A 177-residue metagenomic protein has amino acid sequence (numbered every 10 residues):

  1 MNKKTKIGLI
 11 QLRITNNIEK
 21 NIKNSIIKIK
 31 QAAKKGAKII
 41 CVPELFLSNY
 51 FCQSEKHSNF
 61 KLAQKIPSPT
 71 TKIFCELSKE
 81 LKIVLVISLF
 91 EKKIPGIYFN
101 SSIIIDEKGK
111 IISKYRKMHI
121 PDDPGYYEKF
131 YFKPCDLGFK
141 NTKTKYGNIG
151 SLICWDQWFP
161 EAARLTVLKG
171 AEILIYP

Functional and structural regions predicted by a protein language model:
M1-R13: Short beta-strand segments enriched in small/hydrophobic residues
K6, G36-A37, K82, N148 (+1 more regions): Short loop/turn motifs at secondary-structure junctions
L9, C41, V86, S151 (+1 more regions): Structural motif
L12, L45, D156-Q157: Active-site metal-binding loops of divalent metal-dependent hydrolases
R13, P43, P177: Conserved residues at the C-terminal ends of beta-strands
I18, K30-E107, K114: Cys-nucleophile CN-hydrolase/nitrilase-fold catalytic domain and related Cys-dependent amidase chemistry that acts on
K20-Q31, Q157-T166: Short, acidic/polar
Q64-I66, K93-I173, P177: Active-site catalytic loop in hydrolytic enzyme cores
